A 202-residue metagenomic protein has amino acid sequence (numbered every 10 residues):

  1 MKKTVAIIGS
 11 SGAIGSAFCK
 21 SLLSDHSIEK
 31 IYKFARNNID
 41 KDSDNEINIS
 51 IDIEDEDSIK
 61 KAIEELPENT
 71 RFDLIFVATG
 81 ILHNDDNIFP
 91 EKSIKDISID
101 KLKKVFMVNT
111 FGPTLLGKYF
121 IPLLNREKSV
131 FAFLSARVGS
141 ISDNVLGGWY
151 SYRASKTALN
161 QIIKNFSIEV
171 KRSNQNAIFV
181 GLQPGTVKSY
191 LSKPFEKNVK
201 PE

Functional and structural regions predicted by a protein language model:
I8-S24: N-terminal Rossmann NAD(P)H-binding glycine-rich loop of SDR-like oxidoreductase domains
L23-D42: Conserved glycine-rich Rossmann-like NAD(P)H-binding loop of the short-chain dehydrogenase/reductase
D25, Y119-E127, S173: A short helix-coil junction within the Rossmann-fold of NAD(P)-dependent oxidoreductases
D42-I59: Rossmann-fold cofactor-recognition segment
I81-F106, K128-R172, G185: Catalytic loop of short-chain dehydrogenase/reductase
G117-K118, K164: A short, exposed helix-loop element centered on a Lys and neighboring polar residues
G147-Y152, I168, S173-E202: SDR active-site lid
